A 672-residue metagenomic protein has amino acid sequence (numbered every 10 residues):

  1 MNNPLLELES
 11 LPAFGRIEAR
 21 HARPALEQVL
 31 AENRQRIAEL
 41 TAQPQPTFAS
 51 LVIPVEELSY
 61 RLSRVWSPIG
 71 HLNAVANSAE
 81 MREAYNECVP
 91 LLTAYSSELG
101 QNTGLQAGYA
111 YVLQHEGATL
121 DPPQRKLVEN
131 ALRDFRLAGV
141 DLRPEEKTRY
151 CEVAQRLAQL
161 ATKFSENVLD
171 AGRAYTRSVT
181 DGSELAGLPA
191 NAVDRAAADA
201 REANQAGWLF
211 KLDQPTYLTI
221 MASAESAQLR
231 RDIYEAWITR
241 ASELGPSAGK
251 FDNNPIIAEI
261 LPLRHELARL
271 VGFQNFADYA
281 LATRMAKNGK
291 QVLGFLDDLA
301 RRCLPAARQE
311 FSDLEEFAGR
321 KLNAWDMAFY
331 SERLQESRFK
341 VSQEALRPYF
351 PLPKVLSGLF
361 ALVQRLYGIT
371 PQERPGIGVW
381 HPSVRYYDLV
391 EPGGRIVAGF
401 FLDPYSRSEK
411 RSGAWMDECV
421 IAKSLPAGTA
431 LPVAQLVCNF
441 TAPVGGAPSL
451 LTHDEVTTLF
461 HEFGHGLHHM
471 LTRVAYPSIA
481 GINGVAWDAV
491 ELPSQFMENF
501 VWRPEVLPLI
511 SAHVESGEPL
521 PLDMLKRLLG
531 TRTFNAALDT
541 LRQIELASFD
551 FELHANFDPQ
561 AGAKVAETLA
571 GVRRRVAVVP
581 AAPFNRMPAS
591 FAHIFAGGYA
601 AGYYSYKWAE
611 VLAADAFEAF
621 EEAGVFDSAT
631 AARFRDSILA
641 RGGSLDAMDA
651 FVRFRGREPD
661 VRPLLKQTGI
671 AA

Functional and structural regions predicted by a protein language model:
M1-H21, Q28, G187, G207-L209 (+10 more regions): C-terminal, non-catalytic "cap/extension" segments appended to globular domains
M1-N33, E83-K287, P382-V384, W608: His/Asp/Glu-rich acidic catalytic environments and adjacent acidic regulatory segments
F14-L26, Q45-V52, G249-N253, V292-L296 (+2 more regions): Membrane-entry segments of alpha-helical transmembrane domains in multi-pass membrane proteins
L30-T119, L541-L553, F557-R574, A581 (+2 more regions): C-terminal non-catalytic alpha-helical accessory regions
R61-H71, R133, E235, M327-Q335 (+2 more regions): Short, hydrophobic/amphipathic alpha-helical patches that form generic packing surfaces within helical domains
P123, L127-E129, R156-Q159, E166 (+9 more regions): Active-site-proximal, well-structured secondary-structure segments within enzyme catalytic domains
P215-Y217, S226, L267, P392-G394 (+6 more regions): Short, glycine-/Ser/Thr-/acidic-enriched flexible segments
T441-F460: Short pre-active-site segment immediately N-terminal to the catalytic Zn-binding motif
